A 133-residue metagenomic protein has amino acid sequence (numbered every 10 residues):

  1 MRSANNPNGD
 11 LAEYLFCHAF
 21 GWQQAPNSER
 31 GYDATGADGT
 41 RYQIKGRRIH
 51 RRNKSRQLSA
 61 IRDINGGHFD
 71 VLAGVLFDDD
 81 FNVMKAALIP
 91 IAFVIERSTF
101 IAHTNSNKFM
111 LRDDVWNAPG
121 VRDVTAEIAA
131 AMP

Functional and structural regions predicted by a protein language model:
M1-P133: Nucleic-acid endonuclease domains
